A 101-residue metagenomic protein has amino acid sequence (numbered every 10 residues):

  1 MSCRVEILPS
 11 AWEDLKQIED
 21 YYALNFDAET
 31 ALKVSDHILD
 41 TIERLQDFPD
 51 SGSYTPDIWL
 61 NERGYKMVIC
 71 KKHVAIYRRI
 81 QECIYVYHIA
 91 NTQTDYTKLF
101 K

Functional and structural regions predicted by a protein language model:
M1, G64, I80: Exposed loop/turn and edge beta-strand positions of beta-sandwich/beta-sheet ligand-binding modules
M1-H37: Arg/Lys-rich, positively charged N-terminal/basic patches that mediate binding to nucleic acids
R4, L8-S10, L39, D50 (+2 more regions): Contiguous, function-dense segments enriched for cysteine-driven chemistry and partner/ligand-binding capacity
D14, H37, T41-R44, M67 (+1 more regions): Residue-level recognition of specific faces of alpha-helices
D20, E43, D47-D50, H73 (+1 more regions): Generic structural signal for secondary-structure transition and capping sites
E43-I69: A short, surface-exposed loop/turn module that caps and links secondary-structure elements
C70-V74, R78-K101: Enriched for short, Lys/Arg-rich terminal
